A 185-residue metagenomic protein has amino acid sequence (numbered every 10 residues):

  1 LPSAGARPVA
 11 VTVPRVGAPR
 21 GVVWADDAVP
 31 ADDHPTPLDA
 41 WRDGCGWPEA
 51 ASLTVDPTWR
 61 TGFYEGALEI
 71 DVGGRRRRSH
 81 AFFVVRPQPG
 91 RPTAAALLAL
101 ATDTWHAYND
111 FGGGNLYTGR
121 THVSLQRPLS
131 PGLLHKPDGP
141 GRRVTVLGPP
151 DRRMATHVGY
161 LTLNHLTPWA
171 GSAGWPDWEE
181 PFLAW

Functional and structural regions predicted by a protein language model:
L1-A6, V13-V16, A31-R75, S79-V85: Ligand-binding face of N-terminal immunoglobulin V-set domains in extracellular IgSF glycoproteins
V9, P14-P30, F63, R75-W185: Aromatic-Pro/Gly-enriched surface loop or interdomain linker that acts as a lid/target-recognition segment
